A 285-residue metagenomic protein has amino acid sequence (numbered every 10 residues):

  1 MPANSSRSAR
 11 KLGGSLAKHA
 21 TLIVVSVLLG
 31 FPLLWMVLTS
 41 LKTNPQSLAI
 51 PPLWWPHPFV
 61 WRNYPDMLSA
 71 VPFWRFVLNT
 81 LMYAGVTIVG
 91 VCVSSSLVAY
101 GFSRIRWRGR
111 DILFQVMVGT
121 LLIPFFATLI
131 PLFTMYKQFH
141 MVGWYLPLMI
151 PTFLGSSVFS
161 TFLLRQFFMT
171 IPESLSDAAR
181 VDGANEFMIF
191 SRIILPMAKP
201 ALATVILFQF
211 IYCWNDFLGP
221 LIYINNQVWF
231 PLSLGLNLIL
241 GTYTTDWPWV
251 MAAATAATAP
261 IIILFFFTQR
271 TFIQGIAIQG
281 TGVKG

Functional and structural regions predicted by a protein language model:
M1-K11: Short, Lys/Arg-rich, polar N-terminal cytosolic tail immediately upstream of the first transmembrane signal-anchor
S6, G14-G285: A structural signal for multi-pass alpha-helical bundles of membrane permease subunits that mediate small-molecule
